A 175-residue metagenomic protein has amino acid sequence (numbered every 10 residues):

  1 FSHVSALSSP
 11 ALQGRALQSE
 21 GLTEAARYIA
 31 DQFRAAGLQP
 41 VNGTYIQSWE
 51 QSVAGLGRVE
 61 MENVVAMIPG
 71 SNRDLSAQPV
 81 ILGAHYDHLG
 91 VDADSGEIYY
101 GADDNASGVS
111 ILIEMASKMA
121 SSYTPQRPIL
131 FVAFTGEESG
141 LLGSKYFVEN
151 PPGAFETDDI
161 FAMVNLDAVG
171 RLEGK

Functional and structural regions predicted by a protein language model:
S2, A6, E20-A35, T44 (+6 more regions): Extracytoplasmic/secreted proteins, especially bacterial periplasmic and envelope-associated proteins
S5-Q13, A30-V41, A54, P69 (+3 more regions): Sec-exported extracytoplasmic/periplasmic mature domains
L7, F33, G55-A93: Acidic/His- and Gly-rich active-site-bordering loop/insert found across diverse amide/peptide-bond hydrolases
P10, T44-I46, S52, E137 (+1 more regions): Short, solvent-exposed coil/turn elements at secondary-structure transition points
Q13-A16, L75-S76, G90-V91, L172-G174: Short, solvent-exposed loop/turn elements at domain surfaces
R15-P69: A non-catalytic alpha/beta surface segment that caps or lines the substrate-entry region of metallo-dependent hydrolase
G57-E62, G90, S95-K175: Acidic/histidine-rich catalytic neighborhood of metal-dependent amide-processing enzymes
